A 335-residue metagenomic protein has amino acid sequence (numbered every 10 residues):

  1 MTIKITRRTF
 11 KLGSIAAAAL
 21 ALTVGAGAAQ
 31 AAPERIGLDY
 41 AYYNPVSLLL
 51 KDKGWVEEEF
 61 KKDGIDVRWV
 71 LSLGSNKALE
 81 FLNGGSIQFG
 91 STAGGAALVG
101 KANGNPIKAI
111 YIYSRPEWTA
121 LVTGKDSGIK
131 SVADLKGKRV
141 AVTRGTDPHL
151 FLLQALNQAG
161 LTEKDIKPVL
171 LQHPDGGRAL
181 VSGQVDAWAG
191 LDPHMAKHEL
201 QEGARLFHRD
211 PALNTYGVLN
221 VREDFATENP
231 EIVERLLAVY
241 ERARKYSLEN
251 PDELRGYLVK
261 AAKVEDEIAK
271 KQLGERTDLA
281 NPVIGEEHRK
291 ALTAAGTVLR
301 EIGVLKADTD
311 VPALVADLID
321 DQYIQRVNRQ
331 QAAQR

Functional and structural regions predicted by a protein language model:
I3-A17: Twin-arginine (Tat) signal peptide motif
L20-A29: C-terminal segment of classical bacterial N-terminal signal peptides
A32-T162, K167-Q172, D186-A189, L206 (+1 more regions): Short, glycine-/small- and polar/acidic-enriched structural segments that line small-molecule recognition paths
K53, L79, N83, G94-A97 (+12 more regions): Extracytoplasmic/secreted envelope proteins and their assembly/folding machinery, especially bacterial periplasmic
G64-R68, E163-I166, A262-L273, K306-A313: Short, surface-exposed acidic
G95, P168-V169, P174-A262: Pocket-lining segment of extracytoplasmic ligand-binding domains
T227-K306: Secondary-structure end/capping motifs
R300-R335: Conserved C-terminal helix/tail region of periplasmic/extracytoplasmic solute-binding proteins
